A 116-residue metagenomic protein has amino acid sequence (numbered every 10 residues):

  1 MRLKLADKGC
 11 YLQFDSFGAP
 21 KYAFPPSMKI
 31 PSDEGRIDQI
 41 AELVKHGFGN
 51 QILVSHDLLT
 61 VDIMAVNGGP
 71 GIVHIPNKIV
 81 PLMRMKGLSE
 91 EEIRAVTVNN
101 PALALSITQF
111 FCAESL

Functional and structural regions predicted by a protein language model:
M1-D7, Y22-I37, H56-N77, Q109: Histidine/acidic-residue-rich catalytic or RNA/ligand-binding cores of hydrolases and nuclease-related proteins
R2-G9, L43-F48: Acidic (Asp/Glu)-rich catalytic clusters
Y11-A23: His/Asp/Glu-enriched short active-site or ligand-binding loop at hydrolase and phosphoryl-transfer sites
F14-F17, G47-G69, I93-V96: Short acidic/histidine-rich active-site segments
P20-P26, M83-G87: Short C-terminal domain-edge/linker segments immediately following a structured domain
R36-I40, V98-P101: Short, hydrophobic/amphipathic alpha-helical packing segments that form internal helix faces or helix-helix interfaces
E42-H46, T60, K78-K86: Short basic/hydrophobic patches in alpha-helices and adjacent helix-turn junctions that form amphipathic surface motifs
H74-L116: Mid-to-C-terminal alpha-helical segments outside catalytic/metal-binding sites
